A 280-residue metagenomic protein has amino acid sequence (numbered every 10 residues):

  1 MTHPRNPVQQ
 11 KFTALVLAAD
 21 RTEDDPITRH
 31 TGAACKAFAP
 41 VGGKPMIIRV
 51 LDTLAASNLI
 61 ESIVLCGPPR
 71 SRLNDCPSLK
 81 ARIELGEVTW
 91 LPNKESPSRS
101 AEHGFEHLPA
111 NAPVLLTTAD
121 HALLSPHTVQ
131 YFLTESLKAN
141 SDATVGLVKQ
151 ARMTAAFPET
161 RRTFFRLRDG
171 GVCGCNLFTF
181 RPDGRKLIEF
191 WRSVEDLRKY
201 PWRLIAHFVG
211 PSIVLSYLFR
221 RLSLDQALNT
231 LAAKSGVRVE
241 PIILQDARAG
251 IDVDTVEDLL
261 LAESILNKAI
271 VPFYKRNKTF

Functional and structural regions predicted by a protein language model:
M1-G32: N-terminal nucleotide-binding beta1-loop-alpha1 segment
T31-R49: Short catalytic helix/loop segments, enriched in acidic residues and glycine and frequently bearing histidine
T53-I60: Short, acidic, metal-binding catalytic loop of nucleotide-sugar glycosyltransferases
R70-C76: Short, charged/polar "capping" segments at the starts of alpha-helices and the immediately preceding loops
S78-P113, L123-L124: Short phosphate-binding loop-to-helix
T117-A119: Active-site acidic Asp-centered loop
L124-A233, L244-R248: Conserved core of the sugar-phosphate nucleotidyltransferase
T255: Short, conserved phosphate/pyrophosphate- and ester-handling motifs at nucleotide-, phospho-/glycolipid
